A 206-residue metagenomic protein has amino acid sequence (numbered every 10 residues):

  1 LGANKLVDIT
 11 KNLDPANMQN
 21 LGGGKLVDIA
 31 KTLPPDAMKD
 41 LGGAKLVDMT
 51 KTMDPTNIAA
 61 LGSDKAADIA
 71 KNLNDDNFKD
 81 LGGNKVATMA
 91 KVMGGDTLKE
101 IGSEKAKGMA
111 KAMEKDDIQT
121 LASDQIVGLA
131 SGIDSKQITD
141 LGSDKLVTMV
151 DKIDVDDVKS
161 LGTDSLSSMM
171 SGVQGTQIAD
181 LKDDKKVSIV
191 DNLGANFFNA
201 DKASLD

Functional and structural regions predicted by a protein language model:
L1-D206: General marker for long, soluble alpha-helical cores
